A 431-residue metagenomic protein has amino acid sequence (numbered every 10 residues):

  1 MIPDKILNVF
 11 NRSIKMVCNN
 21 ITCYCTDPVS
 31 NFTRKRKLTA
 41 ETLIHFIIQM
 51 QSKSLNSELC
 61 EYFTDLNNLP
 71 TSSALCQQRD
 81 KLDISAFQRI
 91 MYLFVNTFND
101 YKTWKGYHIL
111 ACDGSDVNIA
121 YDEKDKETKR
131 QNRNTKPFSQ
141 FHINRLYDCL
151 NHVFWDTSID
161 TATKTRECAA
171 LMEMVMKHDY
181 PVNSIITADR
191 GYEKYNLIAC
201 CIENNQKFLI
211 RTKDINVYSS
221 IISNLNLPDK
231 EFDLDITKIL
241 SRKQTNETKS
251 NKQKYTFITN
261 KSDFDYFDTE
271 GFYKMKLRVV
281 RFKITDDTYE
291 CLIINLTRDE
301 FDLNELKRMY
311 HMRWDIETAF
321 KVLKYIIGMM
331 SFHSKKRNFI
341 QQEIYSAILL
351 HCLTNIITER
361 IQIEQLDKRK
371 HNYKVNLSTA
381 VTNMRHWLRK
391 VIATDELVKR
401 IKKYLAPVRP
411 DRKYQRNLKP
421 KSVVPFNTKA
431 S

Functional and structural regions predicted by a protein language model:
M1-L55, E61, L75-L82, R89 (+4 more regions): Single, function-defining residue in the core of a domain
D65-N68: Short edge-strand/loop segments of extracellular domains
A86-F98: Short Lys/Arg-enriched helix C-cap and helix-to-coil transition segments that create basic nucleic-acid-contact patches
H108-L110: Conserved beta-strand elements of the Class I
K126-E127: Phosphate/adenylate-binding "loop-and-lid" substructures adjacent to NTP/NAD/dNTP-binding pockets in NTP-dependent
R130: Extracytosolic and intramembrane catalytic regions of membrane-associated proteins in envelope/secretory systems
